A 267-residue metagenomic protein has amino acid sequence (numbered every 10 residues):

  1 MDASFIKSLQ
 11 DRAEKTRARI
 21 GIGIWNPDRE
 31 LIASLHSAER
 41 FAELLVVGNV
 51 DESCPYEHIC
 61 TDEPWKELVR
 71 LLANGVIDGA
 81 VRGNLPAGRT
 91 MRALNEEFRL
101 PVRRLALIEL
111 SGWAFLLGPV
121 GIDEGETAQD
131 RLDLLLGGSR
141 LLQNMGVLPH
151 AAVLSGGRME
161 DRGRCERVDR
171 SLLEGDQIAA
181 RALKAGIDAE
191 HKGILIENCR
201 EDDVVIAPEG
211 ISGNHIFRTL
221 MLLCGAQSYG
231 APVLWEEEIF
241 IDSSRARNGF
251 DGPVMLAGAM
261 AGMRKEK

Functional and structural regions predicted by a protein language model:
M1-G193, N198, D202-D203, P208 (+1 more regions): Anion-binding alpha/beta catalytic cores of soluble intermediary-metabolism enzymes, centered on
